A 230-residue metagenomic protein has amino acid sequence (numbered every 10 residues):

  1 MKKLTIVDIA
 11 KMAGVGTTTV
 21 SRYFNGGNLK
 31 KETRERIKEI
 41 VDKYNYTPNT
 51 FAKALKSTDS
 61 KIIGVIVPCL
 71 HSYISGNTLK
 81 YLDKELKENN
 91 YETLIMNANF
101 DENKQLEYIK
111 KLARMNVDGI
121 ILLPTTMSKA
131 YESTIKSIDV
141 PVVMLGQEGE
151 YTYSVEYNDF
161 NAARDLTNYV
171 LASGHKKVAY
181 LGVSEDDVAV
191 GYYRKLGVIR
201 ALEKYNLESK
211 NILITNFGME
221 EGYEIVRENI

Functional and structural regions predicted by a protein language model:
M1-S60: N-terminal helix-turn-helix DNA-binding module of bacterial transcription factors
K2-L4, D42-K80, N89, N99 (+1 more regions): N-terminal helix-turn-helix/winged-helix DNA-binding helices and compositionally similar short basic alpha-helical
T17-T19, L55-H71, Y169, K177-S184: Short beta-strand segments enriched in small/hydrophobic residues
K43, K84-N89, S137-M144, E148-I230: Bacterial carbohydrate/catabolite-sensing allosteric modules
T93-R114, I214-I230: Structural motif
N99-E102, L123-S128, E148-G149: Short beta->alpha connector loops
M127-I138: Active-site-adjacent beta->alpha loops and helix N-cap segments on the catalytic face of soluble alpha/beta enzymes
